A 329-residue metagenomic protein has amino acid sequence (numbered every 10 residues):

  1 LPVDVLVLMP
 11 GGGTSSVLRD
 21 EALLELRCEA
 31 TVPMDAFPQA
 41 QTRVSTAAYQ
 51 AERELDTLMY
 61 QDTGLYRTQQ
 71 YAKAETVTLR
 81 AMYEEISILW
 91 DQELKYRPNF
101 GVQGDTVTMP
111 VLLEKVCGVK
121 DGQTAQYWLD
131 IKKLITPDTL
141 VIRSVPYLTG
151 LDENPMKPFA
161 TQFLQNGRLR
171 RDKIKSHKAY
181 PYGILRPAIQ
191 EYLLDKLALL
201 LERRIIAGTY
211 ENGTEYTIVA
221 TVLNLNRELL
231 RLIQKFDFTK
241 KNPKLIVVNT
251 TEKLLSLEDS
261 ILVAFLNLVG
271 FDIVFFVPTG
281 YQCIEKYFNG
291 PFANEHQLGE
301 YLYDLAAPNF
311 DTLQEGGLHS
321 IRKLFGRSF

Functional and structural regions predicted by a protein language model:
L1-F329: Catalytic-core helical/loop segments in enzymes performing group transfer/polymerization on anionic/lipid-linked
